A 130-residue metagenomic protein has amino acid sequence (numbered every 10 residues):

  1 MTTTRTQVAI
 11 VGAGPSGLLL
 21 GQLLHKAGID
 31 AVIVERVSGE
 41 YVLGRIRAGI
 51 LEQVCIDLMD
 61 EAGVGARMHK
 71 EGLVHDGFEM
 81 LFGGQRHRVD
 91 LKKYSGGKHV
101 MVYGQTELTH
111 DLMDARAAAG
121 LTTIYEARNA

Functional and structural regions predicted by a protein language model:
T2-S16: Beta1/beta-strand and adjacent pyrophosphate-binding region of the FAD-binding site in flavoprotein oxidoreductases
G12, G28-D30, G120: Glycine-centered short loops/turns at secondary-structure junctions
H25-I46: Glycine-rich FAD pyrophosphate-binding loop
I33, T123-I124: Conserved beta-strand scaffold positions in the cores of enzyme catalytic domains, especially in NTP/NDP-utilizing
G44-A48, E52-A119: Active-site-adjacent segment of FAD-dependent monooxygenases/related oxidoreductases
Y125-A130: A conserved short coil-to-beta-strand element within the FAD-binding core of flavoproteins
